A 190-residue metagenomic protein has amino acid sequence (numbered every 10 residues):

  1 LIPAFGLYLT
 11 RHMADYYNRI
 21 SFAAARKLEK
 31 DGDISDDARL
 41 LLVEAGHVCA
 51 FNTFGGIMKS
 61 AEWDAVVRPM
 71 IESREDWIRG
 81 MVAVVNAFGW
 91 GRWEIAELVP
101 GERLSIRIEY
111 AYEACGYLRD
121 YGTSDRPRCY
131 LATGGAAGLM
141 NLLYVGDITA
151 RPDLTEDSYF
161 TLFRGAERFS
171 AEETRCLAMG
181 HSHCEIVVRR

Functional and structural regions predicted by a protein language model:
L1-L131, V145-E172, C176-R190: N-terminal accessory segment detector
L131-L139: A conserved amphipathic terminal alpha-helix motif
